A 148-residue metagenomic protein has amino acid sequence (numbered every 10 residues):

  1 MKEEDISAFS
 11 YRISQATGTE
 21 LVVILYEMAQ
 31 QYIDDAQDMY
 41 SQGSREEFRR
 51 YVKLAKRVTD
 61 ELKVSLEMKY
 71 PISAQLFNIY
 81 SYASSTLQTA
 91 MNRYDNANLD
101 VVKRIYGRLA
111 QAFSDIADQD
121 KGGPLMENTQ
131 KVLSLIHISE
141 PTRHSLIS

Functional and structural regions predicted by a protein language model:
M1-Q15, D100-L135, S139: Short terminal interaction segments
T19-D38: Short terminal alpha-helical segments
A29, K69-S81: Short, well-ordered alpha-helical segments that carry or flank key catalytic/ligand-binding motifs at enzyme/regulatory
Q42, E46-E47, V64-M68: Amphipathic alpha-helical hairpins
E47-F48, A55, L99-V102: Solenoid-repeat scaffolds in large eukaryotic assemblies
R57-A74, Q111-D120: Short, charge-rich amphipathic alpha-helical segments embedded in non-transmembrane helical bundles/solenoids
L87-K103: Amphipathic, charged alpha-helical scaffolds that flank and support histidine-based chemistry in signaling
I136-S148: Single conserved hydrophobic/aromatic residue that forms the stacking wall/gate of nucleotide- or nucleobase-binding
